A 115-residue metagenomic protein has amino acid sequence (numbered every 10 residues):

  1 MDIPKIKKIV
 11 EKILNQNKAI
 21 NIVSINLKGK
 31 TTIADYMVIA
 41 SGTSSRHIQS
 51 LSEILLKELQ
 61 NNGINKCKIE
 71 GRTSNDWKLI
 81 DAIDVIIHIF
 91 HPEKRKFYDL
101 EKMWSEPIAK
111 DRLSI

Functional and structural regions predicted by a protein language model:
M1-C67, I108-I115: Ribosome large-subunit tunnel/peptidyl-transferase-proximal elements
T31, N75-D76: Short secondary-structure capping/turn micro-motifs that flank functional sites
Y36, D76-K78: Short beta-strand micro-motifs in enzyme catalytic cores
S45, S74, I87: Short, flexible micro-motifs
G71: Divalent-cation
K78-E106: C-terminal structural segments of small proteins and small subunits
